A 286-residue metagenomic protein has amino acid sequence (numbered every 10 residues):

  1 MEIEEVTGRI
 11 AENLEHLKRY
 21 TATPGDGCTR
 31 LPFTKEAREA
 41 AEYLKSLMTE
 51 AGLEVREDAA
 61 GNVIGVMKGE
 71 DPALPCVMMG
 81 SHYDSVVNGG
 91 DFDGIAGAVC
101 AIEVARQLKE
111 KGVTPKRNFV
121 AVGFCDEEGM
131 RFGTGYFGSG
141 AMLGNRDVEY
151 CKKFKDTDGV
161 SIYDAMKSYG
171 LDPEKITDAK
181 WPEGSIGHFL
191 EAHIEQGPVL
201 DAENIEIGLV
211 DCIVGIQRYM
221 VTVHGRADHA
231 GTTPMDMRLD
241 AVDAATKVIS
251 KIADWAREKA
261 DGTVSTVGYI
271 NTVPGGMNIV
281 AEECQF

Functional and structural regions predicted by a protein language model:
M1-T34, E174: N-terminal capping segment at the start of a domain
R9, N13-H16, Y20, Y43 (+2 more regions): Generic non-transmembrane alpha-helical segments
A22-K68: A non-catalytic alpha/beta surface segment that caps or lines the substrate-entry region of metallo-dependent hydrolase
C28, G89-D91, T232-M235: Short acidic, glycine/proline-rich loop/turn micro-motifs
A37, D91-G97, M237-A241: Short, conserved glycine- and acidic-residue-centered signature motifs in active-site or ligand-binding loops
A41, A98, I102-A105, V242-S250: Short, hydrophobic/amphipathic alpha-helical packing segments that form internal helix faces or helix-helix interfaces
K45-T49, E54, I64-K167, T222: Active-site metal-coordination/substrate-binding segment of hydrolases, especially metallo-dependent peptidases
E127, R131-F286: Midchain, well-structured core segments that form catalytic/ion-binding scaffolds
